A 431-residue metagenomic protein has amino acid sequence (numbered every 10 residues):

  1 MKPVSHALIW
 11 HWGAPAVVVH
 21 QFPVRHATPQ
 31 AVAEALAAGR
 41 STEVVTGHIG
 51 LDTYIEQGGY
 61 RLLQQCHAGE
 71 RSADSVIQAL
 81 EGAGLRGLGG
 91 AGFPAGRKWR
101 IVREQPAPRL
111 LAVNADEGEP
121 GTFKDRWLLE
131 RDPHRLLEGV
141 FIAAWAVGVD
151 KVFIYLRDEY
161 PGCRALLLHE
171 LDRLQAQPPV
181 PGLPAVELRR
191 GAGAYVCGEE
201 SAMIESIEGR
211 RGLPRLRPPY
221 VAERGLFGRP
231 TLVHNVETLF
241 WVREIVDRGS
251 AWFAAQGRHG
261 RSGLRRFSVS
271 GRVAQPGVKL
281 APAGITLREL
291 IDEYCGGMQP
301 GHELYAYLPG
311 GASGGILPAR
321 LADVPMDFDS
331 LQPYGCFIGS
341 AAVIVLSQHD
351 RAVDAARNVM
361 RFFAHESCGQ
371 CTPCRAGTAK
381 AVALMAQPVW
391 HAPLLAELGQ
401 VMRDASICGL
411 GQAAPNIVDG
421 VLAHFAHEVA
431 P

Functional and structural regions predicted by a protein language model:
M1-K2, V18-L36, R61-L80, A107-R109 (+6 more regions): Ferredoxin-type iron-sulfur electron-transfer modules in oxidoreductases and energy-metabolism complexes
G13-V18, A91-G92, G96-W99, T122-D125 (+9 more regions): Short acidic, glycine/serine/threonine-rich loops at helix termini
E34-G82, H234-E237, W241-G249: Flexible inter-domain linker/hinge segments
Y54-R61, V113-D125, V221-L226, S268-V273: Gly-rich Lys/Arg/Thr-decorated short loops/hinges at beta-loop-alpha junctions or inter-strand turns that position
L80-I101, G193-E205, G209, A364-A376 (+1 more regions): Conserved phosphate/anionic-ligand binding catalytic regions in large, soluble enzymes, centered on
D132-A146: Histidine-anchored nucleotide/phosphate-binding helix
G139-A143, A283-P300: Short amphipathic, charge-patterned alpha-helical segments
R164-A283, C295: Hydrophobic alpha-helical positions that pack around
